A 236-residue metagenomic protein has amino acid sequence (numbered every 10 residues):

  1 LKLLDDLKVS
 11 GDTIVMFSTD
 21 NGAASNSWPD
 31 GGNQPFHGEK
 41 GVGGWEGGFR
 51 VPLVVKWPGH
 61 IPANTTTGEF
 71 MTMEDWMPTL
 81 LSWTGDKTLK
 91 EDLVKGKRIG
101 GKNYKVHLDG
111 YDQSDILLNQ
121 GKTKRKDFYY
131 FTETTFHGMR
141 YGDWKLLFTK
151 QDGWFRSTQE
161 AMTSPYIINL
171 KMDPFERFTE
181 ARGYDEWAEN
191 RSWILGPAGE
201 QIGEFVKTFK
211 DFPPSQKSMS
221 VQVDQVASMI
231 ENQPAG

Functional and structural regions predicted by a protein language model:
L1-W28: Metal-dependent active-site segment of extracytoplasmic phospho-/sulfohydrolases and closely related
K2-V9, L81-D86, L118, G203-K210: Sec-exported extracytoplasmic/periplasmic mature domains
F17-S25, Y129-T134, F209-D224: Short, solvent-exposed turn/loop segments enriched in Gly/Ser/Thr/Pro and often Arg
A23-G44, I61-E69, E74-R177: C-terminal cap/loop subdomain of S1 sulfatases and analogous C-terminal strand-loop tails that border
N33, R50-P52: Short glycine-rich loop/turn motifs
W45-E46, W57: Conserved hydrophobic/amphipathic secondary-structure segments that form or flank ligand- or partner-binding grooves
L146, Q151-G153, Q159-Y166, L170-G236: Long, internal low-complexity/basic segments
